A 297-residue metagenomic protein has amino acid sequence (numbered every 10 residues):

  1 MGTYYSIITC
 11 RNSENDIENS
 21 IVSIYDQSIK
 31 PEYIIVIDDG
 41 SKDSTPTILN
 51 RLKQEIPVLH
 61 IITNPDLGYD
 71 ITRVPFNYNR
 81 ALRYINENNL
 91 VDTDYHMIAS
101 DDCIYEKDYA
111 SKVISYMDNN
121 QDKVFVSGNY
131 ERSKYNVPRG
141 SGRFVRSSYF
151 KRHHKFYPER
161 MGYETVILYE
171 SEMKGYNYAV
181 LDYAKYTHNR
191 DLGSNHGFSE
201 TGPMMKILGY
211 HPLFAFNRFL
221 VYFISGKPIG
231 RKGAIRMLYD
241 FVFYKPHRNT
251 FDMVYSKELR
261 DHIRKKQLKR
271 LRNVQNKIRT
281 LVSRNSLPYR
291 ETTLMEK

Functional and structural regions predicted by a protein language model:
S13-D26: Short, well-formed alpha-helical segments that are part of the catalytic scaffolds of diverse glycosyltransferases
D38-T47, L67, C103: A conserved acidic beta->alpha catalytic loop
N50-N89: Conserved donor nucleotide-binding strand/loop of the catalytic core
G68, I104-N136: Conserved donor NDP-sugar-binding/catalytic core segment of glycosyltransferases
V91-I104: Short beta-strand-to-loop acidic/aromatic patch adjacent to the donor-nucleotide binding site
R139-H154: Conserved nucleotide-sugar donor-binding and metal-coordinating catalytic region shared by glycosyltransferases
R160-Y169: Acidic donor-binding loop at a coil-to-helix junction in glycosyltransferase catalytic cores that engages
F198-K297: Non-catalytic, C-terminal membrane-associated alpha-helical segments of glycosyltransferases
